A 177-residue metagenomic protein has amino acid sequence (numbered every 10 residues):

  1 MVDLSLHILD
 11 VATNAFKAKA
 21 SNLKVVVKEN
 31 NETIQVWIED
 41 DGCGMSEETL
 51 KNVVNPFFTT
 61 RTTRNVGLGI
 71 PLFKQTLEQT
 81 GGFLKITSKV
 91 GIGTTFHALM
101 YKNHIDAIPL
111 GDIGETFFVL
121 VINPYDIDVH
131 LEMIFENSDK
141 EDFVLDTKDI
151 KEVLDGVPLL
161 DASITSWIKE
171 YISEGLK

Functional and structural regions predicted by a protein language model:
M1-V27, T76: Conserved ATP-binding N-box helix of the HATPase_c
V2, T76-K177: Flexible, glycine-/charge-rich segments associated with ATP-binding catalytic modules
K28-V36: Short beta-strand-loop-beta element adjacent to the nucleotide/active-site pocket used for signaling
D40: Acidic ATP/Mg2+-coordinating residue in the GHKL
M45-F57: Short conserved segment of the HATPase_c
F58-N65: Glycine-rich ATP-lid/hinge loop adjacent to the conserved G-boxes
G69, F73: Short alpha-helical Gxxx[C/S/T] motif in the catalytic ATP-binding
